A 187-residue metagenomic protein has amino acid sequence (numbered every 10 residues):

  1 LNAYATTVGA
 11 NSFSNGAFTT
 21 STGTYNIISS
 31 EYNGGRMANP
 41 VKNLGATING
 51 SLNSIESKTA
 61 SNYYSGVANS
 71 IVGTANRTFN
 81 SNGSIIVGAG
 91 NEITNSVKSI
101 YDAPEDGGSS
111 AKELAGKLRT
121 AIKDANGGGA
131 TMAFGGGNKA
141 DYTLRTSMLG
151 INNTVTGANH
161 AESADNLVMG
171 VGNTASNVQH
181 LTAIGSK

Functional and structural regions predicted by a protein language model:
L1-K187: Glycine- and small/polar-enriched repetitive beta-structure motifs of secreted/surface proteins
